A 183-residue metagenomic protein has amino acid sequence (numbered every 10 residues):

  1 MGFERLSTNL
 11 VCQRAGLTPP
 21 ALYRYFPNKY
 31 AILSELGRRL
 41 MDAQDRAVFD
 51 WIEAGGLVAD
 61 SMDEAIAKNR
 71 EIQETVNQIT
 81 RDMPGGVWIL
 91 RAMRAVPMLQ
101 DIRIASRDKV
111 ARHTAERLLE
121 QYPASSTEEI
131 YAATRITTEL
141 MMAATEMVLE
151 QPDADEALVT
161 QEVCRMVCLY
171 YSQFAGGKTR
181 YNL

Functional and structural regions predicted by a protein language model:
M1-A31, E35: Helix-turn-helix
L33-A43, S106: Alpha-helical DNA-contacting segments of helix-turn-helix folds
E35, F49-R81: Hydrophobic alpha-helical connector segments
A43-R46, N69-R81, I136-E139, V163-Y181: N-terminal hydrophobic signal/anchor transmembrane helix of membrane proteins
V48-A59, P84-R94, Q121, V148-P152: Secondary-structure edge/capping motif, primarily at the C-terminal ends of alpha-helices and the immediately following
V58-K68, R81-V110: Short secondary-structure transition hinges
I66, R70, E74, D108-A115 (+4 more regions): An amphipathic alpha-helix signature
Q100, L118-V167, K178-L183: Hydrophobic/aromatic-rich alpha-helical bundle segments in the mid-to-C-terminal region
